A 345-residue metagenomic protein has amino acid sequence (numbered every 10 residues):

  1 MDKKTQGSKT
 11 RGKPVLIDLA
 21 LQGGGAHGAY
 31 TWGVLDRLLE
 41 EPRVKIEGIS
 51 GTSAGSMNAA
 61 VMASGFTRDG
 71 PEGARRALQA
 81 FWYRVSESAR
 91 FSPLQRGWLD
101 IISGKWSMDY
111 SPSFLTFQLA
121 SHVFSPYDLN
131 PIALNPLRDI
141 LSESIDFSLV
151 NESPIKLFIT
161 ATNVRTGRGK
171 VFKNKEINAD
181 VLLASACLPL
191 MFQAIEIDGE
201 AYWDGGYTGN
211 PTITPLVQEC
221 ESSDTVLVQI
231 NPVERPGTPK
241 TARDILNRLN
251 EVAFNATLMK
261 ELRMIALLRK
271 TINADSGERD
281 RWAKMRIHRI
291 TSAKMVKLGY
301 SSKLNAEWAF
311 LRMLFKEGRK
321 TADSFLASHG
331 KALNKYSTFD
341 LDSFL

Functional and structural regions predicted by a protein language model:
M1-A20, I155-K156, V164-R165: Small-residue-rich anion-binding loops in enzyme active sites
K13-A20, G25-L129, N135-P136, L141 (+5 more regions): Patatin-like phospholipase
I49-S50, L227-Q229: Short internal beta-strands
N58, V233-P236: Short gly/pro/ser/thr-enriched loop/turn and capping motifs at secondary-structure boundaries
G73-A80, K331-L345: Charge-dense, low-complexity polyampholytic segments
P93-V228, R235-G237, R279-G299, N305-T321 (+2 more regions): Active-site-adjacent alpha/beta core region of enzyme catalytic domains
P239-L267: Acidic, Ser/Thr-rich peripheral helices and adjacent loops at domain boundaries
K270-G277: A short, acidic, amphipathic alpha-helical segment used as a generic capping/interface helix at domain edges
